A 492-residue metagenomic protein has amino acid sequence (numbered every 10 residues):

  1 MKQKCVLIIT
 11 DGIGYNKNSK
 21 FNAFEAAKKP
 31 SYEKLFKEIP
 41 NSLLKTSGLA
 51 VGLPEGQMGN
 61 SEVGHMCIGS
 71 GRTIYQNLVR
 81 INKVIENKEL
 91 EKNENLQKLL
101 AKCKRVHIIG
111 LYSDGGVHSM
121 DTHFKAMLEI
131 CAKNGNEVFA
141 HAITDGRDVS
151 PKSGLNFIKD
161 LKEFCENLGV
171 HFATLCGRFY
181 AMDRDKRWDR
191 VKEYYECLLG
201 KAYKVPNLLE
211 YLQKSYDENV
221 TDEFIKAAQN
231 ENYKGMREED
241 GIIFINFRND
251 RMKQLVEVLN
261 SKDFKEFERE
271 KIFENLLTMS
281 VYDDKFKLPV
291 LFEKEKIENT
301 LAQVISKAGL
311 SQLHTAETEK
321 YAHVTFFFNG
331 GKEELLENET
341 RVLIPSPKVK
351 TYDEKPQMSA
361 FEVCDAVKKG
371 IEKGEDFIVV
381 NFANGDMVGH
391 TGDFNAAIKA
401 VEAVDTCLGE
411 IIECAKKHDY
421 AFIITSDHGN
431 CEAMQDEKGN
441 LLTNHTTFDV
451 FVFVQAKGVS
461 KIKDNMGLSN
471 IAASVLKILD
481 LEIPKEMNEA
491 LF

Functional and structural regions predicted by a protein language model:
M1-F492: Feature captures the catalytic ectodomains and active-site-proximal regions of enzymes that hydrolyze or transfer
